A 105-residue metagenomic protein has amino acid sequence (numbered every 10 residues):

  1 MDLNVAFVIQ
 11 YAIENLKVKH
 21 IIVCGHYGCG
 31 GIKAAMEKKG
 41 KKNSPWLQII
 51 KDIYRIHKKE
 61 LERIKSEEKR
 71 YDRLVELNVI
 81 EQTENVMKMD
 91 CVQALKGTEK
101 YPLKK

Functional and structural regions predicted by a protein language model:
M1-K19, G30-K105: Divalent-metal-activated hydrolytic enzyme cores
H26-Y27: Short, well-ordered beta-to-alpha junction loops that form the rim of enzyme active sites and present histidine/acidic
